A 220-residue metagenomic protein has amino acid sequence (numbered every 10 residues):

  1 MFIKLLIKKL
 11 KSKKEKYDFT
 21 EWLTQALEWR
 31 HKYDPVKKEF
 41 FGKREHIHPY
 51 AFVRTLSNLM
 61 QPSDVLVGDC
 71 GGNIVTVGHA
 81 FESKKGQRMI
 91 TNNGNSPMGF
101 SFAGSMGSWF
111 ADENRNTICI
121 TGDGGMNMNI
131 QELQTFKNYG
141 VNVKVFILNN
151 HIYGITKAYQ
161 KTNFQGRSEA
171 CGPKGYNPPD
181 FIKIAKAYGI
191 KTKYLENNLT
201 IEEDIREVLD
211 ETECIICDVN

Functional and structural regions predicted by a protein language model:
M1-I7, V65, V75-N220: Thiamine diphosphate
M1-L23: Terminal amphipathic helices with adjacent charged low-complexity linkers/tails
K11, Q61, I190: Residue-level marker of positions within ordered structural domains that often coincide with functionally constrained
E15, Q61, E213-C214: Generic structural signal for secondary-structure transition and capping sites
Y17-T20, C70, I147: Short acidic/polar alpha-helix capping motifs at helix-coil junctions
W22-A26, E202-I205: Short, well-structured alpha-helical segments that form the helix of a local strand-helix-strand
T24-W109: Active-site diphosphate/adenylate-binding microenvironment
